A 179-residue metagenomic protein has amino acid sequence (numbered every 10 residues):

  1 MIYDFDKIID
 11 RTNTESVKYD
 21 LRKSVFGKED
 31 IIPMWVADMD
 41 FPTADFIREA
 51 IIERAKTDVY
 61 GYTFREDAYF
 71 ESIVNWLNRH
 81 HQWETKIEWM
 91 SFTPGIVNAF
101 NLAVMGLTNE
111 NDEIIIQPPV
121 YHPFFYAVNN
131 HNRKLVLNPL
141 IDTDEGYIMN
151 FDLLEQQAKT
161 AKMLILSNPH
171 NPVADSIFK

Functional and structural regions predicted by a protein language model:
I2-G95: N-terminal small-domain helix-loop-helix segment of the aminotransferase-like
A37-F41, Y121, H170-P172: Short, solvent-exposed loop/turn segments at secondary-structure junctions
F100, F124-F125, V173-A174: Glycine/Thr-rich phosphate-binding loops of Rossmann-like dinucleotide-binding domains
V104-V128: Conserved PLP-anchoring active-site segment centered on the Schiff-base-forming lysine
P118, L137-D142: Short beta->alpha connector loops at strand-helix junctions that form conserved, small/polar/Pro-enriched
N130-V136: A short helix-loop-beta submotif of the ANL/AMP-binding
I141-K179: Active-site phosphate-binding strand-loop segment of PLP-dependent enzymes
